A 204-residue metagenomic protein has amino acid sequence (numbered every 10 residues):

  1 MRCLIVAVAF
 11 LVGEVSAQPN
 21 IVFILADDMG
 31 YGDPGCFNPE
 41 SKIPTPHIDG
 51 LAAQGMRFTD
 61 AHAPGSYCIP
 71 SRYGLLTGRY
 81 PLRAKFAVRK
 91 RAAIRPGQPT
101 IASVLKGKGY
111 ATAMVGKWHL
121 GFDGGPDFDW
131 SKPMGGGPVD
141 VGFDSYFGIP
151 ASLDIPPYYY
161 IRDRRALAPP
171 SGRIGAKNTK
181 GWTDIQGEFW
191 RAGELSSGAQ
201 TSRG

Functional and structural regions predicted by a protein language model:
M1-C3, I21: N-terminal export leaders
C3-G13: Sec-dependent N-terminal signal peptides
V15-G204: Formylglycine-dependent sulfatase
